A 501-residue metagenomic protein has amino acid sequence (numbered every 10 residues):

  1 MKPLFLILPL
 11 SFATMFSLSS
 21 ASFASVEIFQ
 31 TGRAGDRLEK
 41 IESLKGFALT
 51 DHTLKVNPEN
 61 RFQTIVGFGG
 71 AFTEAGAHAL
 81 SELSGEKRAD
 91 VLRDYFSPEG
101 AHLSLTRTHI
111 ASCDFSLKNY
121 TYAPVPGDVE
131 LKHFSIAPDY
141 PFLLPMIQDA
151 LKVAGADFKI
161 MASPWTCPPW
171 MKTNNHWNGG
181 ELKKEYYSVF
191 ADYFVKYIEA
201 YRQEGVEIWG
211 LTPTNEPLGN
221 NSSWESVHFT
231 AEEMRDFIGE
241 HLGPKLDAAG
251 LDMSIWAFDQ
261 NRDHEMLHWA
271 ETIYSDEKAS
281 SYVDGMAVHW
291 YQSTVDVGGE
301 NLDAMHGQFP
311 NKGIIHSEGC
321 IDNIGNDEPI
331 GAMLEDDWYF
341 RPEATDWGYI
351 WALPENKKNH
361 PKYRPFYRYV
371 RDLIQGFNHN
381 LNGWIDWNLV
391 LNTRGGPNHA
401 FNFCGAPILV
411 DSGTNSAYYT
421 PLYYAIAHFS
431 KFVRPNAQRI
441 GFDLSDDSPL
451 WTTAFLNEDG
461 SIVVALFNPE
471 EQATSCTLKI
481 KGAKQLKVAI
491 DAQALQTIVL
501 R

Functional and structural regions predicted by a protein language model:
I7-S17: Bacterial N-terminal signal peptides
S20-A24: Boundary at the C-terminal end of the N-terminal hydrophobic targeting segment
A34-I208, F229-E232, D236, E240: N-terminal catalytic cores of secreted or lumenal carbohydrate-active enzymes
G70, H102, I160, L211 (+6 more regions): Conserved, mostly hydrophobic/aromatic
V189-E207, P217-D327, M333-Y339: Active-site neighborhood of glycoside hydrolase catalytic domains
H316-A425, G441-D443: Aromatic/acidic polysaccharide-binding cleft in carbohydrate-active enzymes
K431, S445-K481, Q493: Carbohydrate-binding surface patches
A489-R501: C-terminal beta-strand-rich structural cap/linker in extracellular carbohydrate-active enzymes
